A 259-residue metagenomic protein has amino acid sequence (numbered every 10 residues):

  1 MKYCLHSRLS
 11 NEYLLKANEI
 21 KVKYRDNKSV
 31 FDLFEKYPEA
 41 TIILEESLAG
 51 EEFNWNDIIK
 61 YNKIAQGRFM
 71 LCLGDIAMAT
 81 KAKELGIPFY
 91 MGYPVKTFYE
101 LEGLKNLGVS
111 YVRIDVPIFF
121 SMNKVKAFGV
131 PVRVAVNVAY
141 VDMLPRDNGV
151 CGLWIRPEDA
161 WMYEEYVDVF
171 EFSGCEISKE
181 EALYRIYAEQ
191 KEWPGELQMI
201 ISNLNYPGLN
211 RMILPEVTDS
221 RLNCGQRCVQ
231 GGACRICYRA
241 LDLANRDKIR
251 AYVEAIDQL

Functional and structural regions predicted by a protein language model:
M1-L259: Active-site pocket-lining/capping segments in soluble small-molecule metabolic enzymes
